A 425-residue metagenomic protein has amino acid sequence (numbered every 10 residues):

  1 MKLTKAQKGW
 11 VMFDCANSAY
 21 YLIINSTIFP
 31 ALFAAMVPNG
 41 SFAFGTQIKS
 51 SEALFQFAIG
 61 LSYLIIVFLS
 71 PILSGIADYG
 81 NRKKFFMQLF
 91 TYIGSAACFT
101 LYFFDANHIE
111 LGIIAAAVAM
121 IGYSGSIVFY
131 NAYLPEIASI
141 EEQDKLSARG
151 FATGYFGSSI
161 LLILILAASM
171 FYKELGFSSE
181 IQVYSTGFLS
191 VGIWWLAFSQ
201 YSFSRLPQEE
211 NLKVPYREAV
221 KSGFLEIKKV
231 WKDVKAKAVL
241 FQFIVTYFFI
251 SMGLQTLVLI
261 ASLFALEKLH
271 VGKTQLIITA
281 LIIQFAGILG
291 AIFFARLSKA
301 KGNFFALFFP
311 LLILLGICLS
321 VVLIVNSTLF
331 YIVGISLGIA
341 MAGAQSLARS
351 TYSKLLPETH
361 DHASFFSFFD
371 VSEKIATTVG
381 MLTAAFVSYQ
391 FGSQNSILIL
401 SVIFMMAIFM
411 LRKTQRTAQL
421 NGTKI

Functional and structural regions predicted by a protein language model:
M1-K8, P207-V245: Juxtamembrane intracellular "pre-TM" segments in multi-pass secondary transporters
I24-E52, L259-Q275: Short amphipathic helix-loop junctions that connect adjacent transmembrane helices in Major Facilitator Superfamily/SLC
G45-S51, A168-I193, F386-F404: A membrane-interface helix-boundary motif in multi-pass transporters
F68-R82, L289-N303, S388: Helix-to-loop junctions at the C-terminal end of transmembrane segments in multipass secondary transporters
F85-T100, F305-S320: Structural signature of the two symmetry-related core transmembrane helices
Y102-A115, V322-G334: Helix-loop junctions at membrane interfaces in 12-TM secondary transporters
F103, W194-R205, A344, S396-I425: Multi-pass alpha-helical transporter architecture, strongest for 12-TM Major Facilitator/SLC carriers used
G125-A138, G343-P357: Intracellular juxtamembrane helix-capping segments at the cytosolic ends of symmetry-related transmembrane helices
